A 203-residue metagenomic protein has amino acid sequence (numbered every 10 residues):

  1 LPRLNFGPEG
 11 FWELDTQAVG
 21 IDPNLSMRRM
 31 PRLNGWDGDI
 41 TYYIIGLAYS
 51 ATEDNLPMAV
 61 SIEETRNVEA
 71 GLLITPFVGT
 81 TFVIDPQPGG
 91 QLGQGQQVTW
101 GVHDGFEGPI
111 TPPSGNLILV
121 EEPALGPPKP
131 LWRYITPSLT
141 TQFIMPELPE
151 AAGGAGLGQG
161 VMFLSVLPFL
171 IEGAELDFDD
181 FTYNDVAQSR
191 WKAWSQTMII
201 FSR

Functional and structural regions predicted by a protein language model:
L1-E9, G101-L131, G153-M162, G173-D179: Solvent-exposed loop/turn segments flanking beta-strands in beta-repeat/beta-sandwich domains
L1-G90, A193-M198, S202: Preference for solvent-exposed, low-hydrophobicity sequence contexts
N34-M58, L148-D185: Beta-strand-rich modules
D37, Q91-G93, S138, L157: Surface-exposed coil/turn segments at beta-strand junctions on protein surfaces, enriched
P86, G90-I110, F143-E150: Conserved aromatic anchor
P113-S114, T141, M162-L164, W194-S195: Residues that flank catalytic or metal-binding motifs in active/ligand-binding sites
W132, L139-Q142: Short S/T/G- and acidic-enriched coil/turn segments that sit immediately N-terminal to beta-strands in beta-sandwich
A174-R203: Extracellular fibronectin type III
